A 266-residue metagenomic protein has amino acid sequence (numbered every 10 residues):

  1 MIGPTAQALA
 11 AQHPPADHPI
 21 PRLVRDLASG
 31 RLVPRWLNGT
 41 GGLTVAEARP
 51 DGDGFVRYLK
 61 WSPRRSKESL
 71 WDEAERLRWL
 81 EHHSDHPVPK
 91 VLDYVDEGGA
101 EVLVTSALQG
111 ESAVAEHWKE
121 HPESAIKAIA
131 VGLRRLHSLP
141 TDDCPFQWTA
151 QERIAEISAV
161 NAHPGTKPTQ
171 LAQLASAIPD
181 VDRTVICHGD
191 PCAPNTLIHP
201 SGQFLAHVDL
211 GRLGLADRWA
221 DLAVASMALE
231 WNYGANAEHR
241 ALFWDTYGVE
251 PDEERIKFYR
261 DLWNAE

Functional and structural regions predicted by a protein language model:
M1-R31: Juxta-kinase regulatory segment immediately upstream of eukaryotic protein kinase catalytic domains
H13-V24, E116-K119, A125, R135-G189 (+2 more regions): An alpha-helical support segment within catalytic cores of ATP-dependent transferases
P15-P19, S69-D72, S124-A128, T166 (+2 more regions): Soluble or luminal CAZymes and related metallo-dependent hydrolases
P19-R22, E75-W79, A128-R135, V224 (+2 more regions): Alpha-helical elements of Rossmann-like donor-binding domains used by nucleotide-donor carbohydrate transfer enzymes
R35-D53, Y58-L59, V91, Q173-A220: Active-site acidic catalytic loop and adjacent metal/ATP-binding pocket of ATP-dependent phosphoryl transfer enzymes
R35-P145, I186: ATP-binding pocket architecture of kinase catalytic cores
S66-L70, R183-I186, H199-F258: Active-site Asp-x-Gly
F258-E266: Short, amphipathic C-terminal "tail helix"
